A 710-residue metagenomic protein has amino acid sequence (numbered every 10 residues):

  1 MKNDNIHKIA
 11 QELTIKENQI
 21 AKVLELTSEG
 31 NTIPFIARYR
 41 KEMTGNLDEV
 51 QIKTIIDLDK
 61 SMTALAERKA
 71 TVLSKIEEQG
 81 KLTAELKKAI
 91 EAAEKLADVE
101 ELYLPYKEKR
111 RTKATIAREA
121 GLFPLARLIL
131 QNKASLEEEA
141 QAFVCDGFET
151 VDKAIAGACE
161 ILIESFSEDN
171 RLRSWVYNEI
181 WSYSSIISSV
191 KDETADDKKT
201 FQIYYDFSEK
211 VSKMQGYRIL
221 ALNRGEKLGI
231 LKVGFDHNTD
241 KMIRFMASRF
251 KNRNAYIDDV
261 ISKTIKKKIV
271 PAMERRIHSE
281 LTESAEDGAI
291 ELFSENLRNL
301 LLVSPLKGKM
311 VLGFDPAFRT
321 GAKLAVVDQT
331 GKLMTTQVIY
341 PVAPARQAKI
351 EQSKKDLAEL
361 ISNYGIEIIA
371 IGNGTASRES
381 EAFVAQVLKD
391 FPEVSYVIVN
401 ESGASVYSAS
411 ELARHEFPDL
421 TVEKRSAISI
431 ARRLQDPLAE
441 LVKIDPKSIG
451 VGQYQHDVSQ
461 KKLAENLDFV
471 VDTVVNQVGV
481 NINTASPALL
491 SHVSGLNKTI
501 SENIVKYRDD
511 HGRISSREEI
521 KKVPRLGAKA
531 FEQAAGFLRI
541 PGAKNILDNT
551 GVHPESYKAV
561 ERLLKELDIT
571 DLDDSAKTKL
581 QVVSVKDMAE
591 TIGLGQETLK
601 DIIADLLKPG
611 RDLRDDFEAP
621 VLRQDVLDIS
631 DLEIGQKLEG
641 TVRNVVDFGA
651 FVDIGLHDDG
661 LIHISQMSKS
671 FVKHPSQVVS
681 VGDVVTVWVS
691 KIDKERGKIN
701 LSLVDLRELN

Functional and structural regions predicted by a protein language model:
M1-A21, S28: Generic start-of-chain signal for non-secretory N-termini
N5, A64-K81, E91, H415-R513 (+4 more regions): Long, highly charged, low-complexity intrinsically disordered interaction regions that mediate electrostatic DNA/RNA
K16-E17, E29-G30, L96, L122 (+19 more regions): Short flexible coil/turn linkers enriched for glycine and charged/polar residues that connect secondary-structure
E25-S28, P105, I116-E119, A221-G225 (+16 more regions): Replace "in large, NTP-powered and nucleic-acid-processing enzymes" with "in large, NTP-powered factors and other
Q51-T54, L65-G313, A317-D419, A427: Duplex nucleic acid-engaging cores and interfaces of nucleic-acid transaction enzymes
K75, L102, G225-D240, M246-I269 (+2 more regions): Structured, non-catalytic alpha/beta "coupling" segments that mediate domain-domain communication and provide generic
N178-I186, F314-F318, G374-E379, V399-V406 (+4 more regions): A glycine-rich phosphate-binding loop feature that marks nucleotide/adenosyl-phosphate handling sites
I540-K544, D548-N710: Single-stranded RNA-binding regions, centering on S1/OB-family and related RNA-binding modules
